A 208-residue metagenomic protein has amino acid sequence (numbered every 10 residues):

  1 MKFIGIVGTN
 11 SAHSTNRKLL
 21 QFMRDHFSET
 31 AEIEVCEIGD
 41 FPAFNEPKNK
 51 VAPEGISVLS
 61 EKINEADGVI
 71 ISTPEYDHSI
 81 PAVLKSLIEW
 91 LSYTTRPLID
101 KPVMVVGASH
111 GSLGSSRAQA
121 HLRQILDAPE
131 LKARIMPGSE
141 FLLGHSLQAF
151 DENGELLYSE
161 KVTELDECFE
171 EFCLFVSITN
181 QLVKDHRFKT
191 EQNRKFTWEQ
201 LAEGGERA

Functional and structural regions predicted by a protein language model:
M1-T30: N-terminal beta1-alpha1 ligand-phosphate binding loop
I6-G8, C36, V106: Short hydrophobic segments within beta-strands
A12-T15, F44, S79-I80, G114-S115: Secondary-structure boundary/capping motif
S28-E34, K132-A133: A generic structural motif
E37-G55, A149: N-terminal beta-loop-helix "entrance" segment that forms/cooperates in small-molecule cofactor or anionic ligand
V51-E130: Helix-loop-strand module that forms the ligand-binding subsite of alpha/beta enzymes
R134-A208: Glycine-rich phosphate/pyrophosphate-binding loop and the adjoining helix
